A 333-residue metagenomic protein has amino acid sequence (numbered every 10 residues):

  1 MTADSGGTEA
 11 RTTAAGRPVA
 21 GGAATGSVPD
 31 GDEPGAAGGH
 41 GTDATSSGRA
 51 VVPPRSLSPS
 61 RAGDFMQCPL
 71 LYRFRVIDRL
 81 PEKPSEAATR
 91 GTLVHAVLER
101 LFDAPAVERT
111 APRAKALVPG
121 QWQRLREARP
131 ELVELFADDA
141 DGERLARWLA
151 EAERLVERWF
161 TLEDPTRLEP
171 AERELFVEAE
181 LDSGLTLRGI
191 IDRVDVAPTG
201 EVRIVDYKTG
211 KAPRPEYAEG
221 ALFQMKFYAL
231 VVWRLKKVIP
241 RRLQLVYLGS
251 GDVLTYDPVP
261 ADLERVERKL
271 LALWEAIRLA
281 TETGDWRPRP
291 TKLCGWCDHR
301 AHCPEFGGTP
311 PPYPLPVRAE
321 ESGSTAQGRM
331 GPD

Functional and structural regions predicted by a protein language model:
M1-A88, S322-D333: C-terminal, charged and often intrinsically disordered regions of DNA end-processing helicases and nucleases
L70-V76, H95-L98, E131-L132, R203-T209 (+2 more regions): Short acidic (Asp/Glu) and glycine-rich catalytic loops that position anionic groups and cofactors
D78-A87, D103-R109, R214-P215, G284-D285: Short, polar/flexible loop-turn hinges at active-site or ligand-entry regions and domain interfaces
E86, R90, V94, W148 (+3 more regions): Hydrophobic (often cysteine-bearing) scaffold residues that line and stabilize catalytic clefts of nucleotide/cofactor
L93-A104, A276-A280: Solvent-exposed, amphipathic alpha-helical segments
V97-R173: A non-catalytic, helix-rich entry segment at domain boundaries
L175-L270: Mg2+/Mn2+-dependent nuclease catalytic core
T199, V231-D333: Metal-dependent nuclease catalytic regions and adjoining charged, substrate-binding loops involved in nucleic-acid end
